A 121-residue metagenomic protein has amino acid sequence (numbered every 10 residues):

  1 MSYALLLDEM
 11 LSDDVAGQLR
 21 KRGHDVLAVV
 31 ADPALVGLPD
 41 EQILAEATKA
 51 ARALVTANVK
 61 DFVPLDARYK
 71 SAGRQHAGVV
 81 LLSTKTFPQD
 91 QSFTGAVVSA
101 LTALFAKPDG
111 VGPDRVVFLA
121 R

Functional and structural regions predicted by a protein language model:
S2-E9, D13, G17-R20, L27 (+3 more regions): Acidic, PIN/NYN-like endoribonuclease modules and their adjacent C-terminal/linker elements
L6, A53-V59: Acidic beta-strand-to-loop metal/phosphate-binding motif
D32, V59-K60: Residue-level "edge-of-site" marker
D32-V36, R52: Short, surface-exposed loop/turn motifs that are enriched in glycine and acidic residues and include a nearby proline
